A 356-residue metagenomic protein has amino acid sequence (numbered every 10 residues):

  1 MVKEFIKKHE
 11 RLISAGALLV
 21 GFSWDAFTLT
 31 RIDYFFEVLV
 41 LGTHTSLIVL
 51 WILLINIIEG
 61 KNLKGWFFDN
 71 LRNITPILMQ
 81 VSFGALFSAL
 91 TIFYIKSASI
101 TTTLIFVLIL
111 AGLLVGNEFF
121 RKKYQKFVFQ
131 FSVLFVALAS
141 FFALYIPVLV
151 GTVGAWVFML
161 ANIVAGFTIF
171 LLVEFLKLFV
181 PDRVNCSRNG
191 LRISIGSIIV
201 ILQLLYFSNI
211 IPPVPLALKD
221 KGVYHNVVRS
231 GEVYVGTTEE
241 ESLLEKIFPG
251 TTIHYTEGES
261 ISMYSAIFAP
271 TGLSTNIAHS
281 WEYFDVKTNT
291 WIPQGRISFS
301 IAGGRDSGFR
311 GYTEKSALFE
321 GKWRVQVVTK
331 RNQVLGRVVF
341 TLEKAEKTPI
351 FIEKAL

Functional and structural regions predicted by a protein language model:
M1-K122: Membrane-anchoring hydrophobic segments
V128-P181: Membrane-embedded alpha-helical segments of integral membrane proteins
V184-V214: Internal/C-terminal transmembrane anchor helices
L204-S274: Membrane-interface segments at or immediately adjacent to transmembrane helices that form the boundary between
E259-I261, A302-Y312: Aromatic sugar-binding surface patches on proteins that engage polysaccharides or sugar-phosphate polymers
I292-G304: Solvent-exposed serine/threonine-rich low-complexity stretches and specific carbohydrate-binding patches
L318, T329-V338, A345: Short acidic/polar inter-strand loop motif in beta-rich domains
G321-V327: A short tyrosine-centered beta-strand micro-motif
